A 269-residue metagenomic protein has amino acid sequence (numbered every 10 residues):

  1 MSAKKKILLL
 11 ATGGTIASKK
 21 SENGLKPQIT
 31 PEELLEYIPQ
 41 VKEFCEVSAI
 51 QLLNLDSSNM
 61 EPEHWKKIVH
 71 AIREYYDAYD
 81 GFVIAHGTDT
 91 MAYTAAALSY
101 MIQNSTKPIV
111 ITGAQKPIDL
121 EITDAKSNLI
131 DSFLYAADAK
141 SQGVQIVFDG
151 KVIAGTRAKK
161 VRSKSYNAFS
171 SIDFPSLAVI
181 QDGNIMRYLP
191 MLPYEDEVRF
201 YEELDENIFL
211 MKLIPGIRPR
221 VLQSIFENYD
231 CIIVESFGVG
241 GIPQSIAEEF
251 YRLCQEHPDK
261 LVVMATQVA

Functional and structural regions predicted by a protein language model:
M1-R73, E248: ATP/NTP phosphate-donor binding region
A3-K6, L10-G14, P31-V41, A154-V239: Accessory alpha-helical/coil subdomains and C-terminal extensions that flank or cap enzyme catalytic cores
L10-T12, I84-H86, V110-G113, Q145-D149 (+3 more regions): Short beta-strand segments
S18-K19, T90-A95, A125-L129, I242-P243: Short glycine/serine/threonine-rich phosphate/pyrophosphate-binding segments that cradle anionic phosphate groups
Y79-M91, E227-G240: Short acidic, glycine-rich surface-loop motifs adjacent to enzyme active sites
A85-K107, P243-R252: Short Gly/Thr/Asp-enriched flexible loops that form oxyanion-binding sites at enzyme active sites
I111-Q181: Internal gly/pro-rich beta-alpha loop/helix module that stabilizes soluble enzyme cofactors or their anionic handles
V239-A269: C-terminal non-catalytic interaction/assembly regions of soluble proteins
